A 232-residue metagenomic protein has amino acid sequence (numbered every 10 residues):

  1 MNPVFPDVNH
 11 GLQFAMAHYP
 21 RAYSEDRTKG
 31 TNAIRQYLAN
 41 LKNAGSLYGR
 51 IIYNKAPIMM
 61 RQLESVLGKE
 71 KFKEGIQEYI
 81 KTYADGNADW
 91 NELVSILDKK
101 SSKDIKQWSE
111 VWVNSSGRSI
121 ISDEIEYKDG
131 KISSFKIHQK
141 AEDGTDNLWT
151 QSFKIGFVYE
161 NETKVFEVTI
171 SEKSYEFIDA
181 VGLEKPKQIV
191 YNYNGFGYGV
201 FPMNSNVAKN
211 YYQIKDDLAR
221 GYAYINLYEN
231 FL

Functional and structural regions predicted by a protein language model:
M1-D146, T150, L227: Hydrophobic alpha-helical and helix-loop surface patches within well-folded domains that function as non-catalytic
Y19-R21, R50, I132, T145-N147 (+2 more regions): Long, ordered, helix-rich scaffold segments
L38, K42, F157, E172 (+1 more regions): Solvent-exposed, flexible loop/coil residues
G75-E78, L148-S152, V168-T169, P202-N206: Composition- and surface-driven signal marking solvent-exposed, interaction-prone regions in large proteins
T82-A88, K100, E160-S174, G195-M203: Short, exposed beta-strand "edge-strand" segments with a Pro/Gly-rich flavor and a Y/T-containing core
S119-N194: Long, His/Glu/Asp-enriched segments that create or flank divalent metal/ion-associated functional microenvironments
